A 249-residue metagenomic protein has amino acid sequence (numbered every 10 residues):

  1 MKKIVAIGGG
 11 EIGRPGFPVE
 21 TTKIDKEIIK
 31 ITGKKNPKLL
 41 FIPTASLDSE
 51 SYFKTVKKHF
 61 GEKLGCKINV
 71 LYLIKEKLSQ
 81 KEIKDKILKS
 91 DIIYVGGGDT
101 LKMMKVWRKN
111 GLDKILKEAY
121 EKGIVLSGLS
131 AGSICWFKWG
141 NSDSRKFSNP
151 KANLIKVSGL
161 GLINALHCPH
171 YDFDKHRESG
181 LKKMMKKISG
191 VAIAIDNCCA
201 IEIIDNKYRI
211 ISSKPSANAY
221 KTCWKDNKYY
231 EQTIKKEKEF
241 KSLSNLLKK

Functional and structural regions predicted by a protein language model:
M1, K34-L39, S90, G123: A general structural motif
M1-K35, T44-K54, S142-K249: C-terminal and late-domain segments of enzyme folds
G10, A45, G98-T100, G132: Short glycine-rich anion-binding loops that position phosphate/pyrophosphate groups of nucleotides and phosphorylated
I12-R14, K67-N69, G97-M103, N164-P169: Short, basic, glycine/proline-bearing loop/turn elements
V19-K23, I29-K86: ATP/NTP phosphate-donor binding region
N69, L73-V125: Flexible gly/pro-rich beta->alpha loop and the following alpha-helix that scaffold active-site loops
K105-V106, N110-F173: Class I SAM-dependent methyltransferase SAM-binding "motif I" and its flanking Rossmann-like core
